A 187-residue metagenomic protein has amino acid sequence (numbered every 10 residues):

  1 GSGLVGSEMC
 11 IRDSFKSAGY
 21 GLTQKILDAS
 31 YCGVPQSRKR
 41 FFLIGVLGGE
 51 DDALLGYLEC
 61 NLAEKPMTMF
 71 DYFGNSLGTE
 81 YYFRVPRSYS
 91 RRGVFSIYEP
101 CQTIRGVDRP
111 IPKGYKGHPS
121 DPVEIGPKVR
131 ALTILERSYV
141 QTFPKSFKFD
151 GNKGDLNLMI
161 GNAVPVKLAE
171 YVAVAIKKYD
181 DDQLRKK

Functional and structural regions predicted by a protein language model:
G1-G6, C10-I11: Single conserved hydrophobic/aromatic residue that forms the stacking wall/gate of nucleotide- or nucleobase-binding
S14-I26, Y31-K187: S-adenosyl-L-methionine-dependent DNA methyltransferase catalytic core
